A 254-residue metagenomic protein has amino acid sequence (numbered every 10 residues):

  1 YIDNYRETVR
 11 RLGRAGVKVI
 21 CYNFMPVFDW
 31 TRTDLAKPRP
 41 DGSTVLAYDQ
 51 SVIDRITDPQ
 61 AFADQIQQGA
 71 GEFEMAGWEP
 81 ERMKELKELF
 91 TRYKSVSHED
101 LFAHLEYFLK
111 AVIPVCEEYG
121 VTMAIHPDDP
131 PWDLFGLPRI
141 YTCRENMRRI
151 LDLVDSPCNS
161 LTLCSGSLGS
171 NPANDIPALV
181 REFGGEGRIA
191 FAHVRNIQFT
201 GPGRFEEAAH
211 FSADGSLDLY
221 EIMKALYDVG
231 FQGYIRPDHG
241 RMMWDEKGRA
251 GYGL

Functional and structural regions predicted by a protein language model:
D3, R10-K18, D54, M75-R92 (+2 more regions): Histidine-acidic metal/acid-base catalytic patches
V17-C21, M25: Hydrophobic, ordered structural segments
M25, D129, H239: Residue-level "edge-of-site" marker
V27-H104: Extended, charge-rich helix/loop segments that form flexible, surface "patches" used to engage negatively charged
